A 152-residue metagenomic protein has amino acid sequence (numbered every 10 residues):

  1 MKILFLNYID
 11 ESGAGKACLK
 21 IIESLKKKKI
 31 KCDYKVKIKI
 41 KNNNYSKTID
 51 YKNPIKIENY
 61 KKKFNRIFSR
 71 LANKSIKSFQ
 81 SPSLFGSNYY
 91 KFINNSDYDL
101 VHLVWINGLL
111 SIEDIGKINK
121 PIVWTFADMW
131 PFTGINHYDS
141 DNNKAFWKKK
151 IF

Functional and structural regions predicted by a protein language model:
M1-F152: Catalytic cores of nucleotide-sugar-dependent glycosyltransferases that transfer UDP/GDP/TDP-activated
